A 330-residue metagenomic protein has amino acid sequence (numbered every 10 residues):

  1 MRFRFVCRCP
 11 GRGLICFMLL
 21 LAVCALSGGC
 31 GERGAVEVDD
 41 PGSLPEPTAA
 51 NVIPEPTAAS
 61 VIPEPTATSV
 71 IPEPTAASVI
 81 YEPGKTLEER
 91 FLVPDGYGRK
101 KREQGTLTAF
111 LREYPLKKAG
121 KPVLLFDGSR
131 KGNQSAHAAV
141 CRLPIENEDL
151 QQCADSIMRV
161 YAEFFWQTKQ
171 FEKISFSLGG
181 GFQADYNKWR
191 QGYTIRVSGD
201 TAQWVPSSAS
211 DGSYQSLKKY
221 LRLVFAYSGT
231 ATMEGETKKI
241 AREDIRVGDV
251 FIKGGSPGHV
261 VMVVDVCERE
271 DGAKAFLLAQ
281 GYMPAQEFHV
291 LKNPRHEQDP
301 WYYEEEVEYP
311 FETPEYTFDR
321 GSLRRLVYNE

Functional and structural regions predicted by a protein language model:
R2-F17: Bacterial N-terminal signal peptides that target proteins for export
C16-S27: Bacterial N-terminal signal peptides
G29-R33: Bacterial signal peptide processing site
G34-E46, E73-N133, N147-Q152: N-terminal module-boundary/linker segments of secreted carbohydrate-active enzymes
P45-P47, P54-P56, P63-P65, P72-P74: Intrinsically disordered, low-complexity proline-rich tandem-repeat tracts
E146-K238: Extracellular-facing segments of soluble proteins and assemblies that are Gly/Ser/Thr-biased and enriched in aromatics
Y214-G272: ...with weaker cross-activation on analogous glycine-rich loops/strands in unrelated enzymes
K274-E330: Low-complexity, Gly/Ser/Thr/Pro-rich intrinsically disordered linker/tail segments
